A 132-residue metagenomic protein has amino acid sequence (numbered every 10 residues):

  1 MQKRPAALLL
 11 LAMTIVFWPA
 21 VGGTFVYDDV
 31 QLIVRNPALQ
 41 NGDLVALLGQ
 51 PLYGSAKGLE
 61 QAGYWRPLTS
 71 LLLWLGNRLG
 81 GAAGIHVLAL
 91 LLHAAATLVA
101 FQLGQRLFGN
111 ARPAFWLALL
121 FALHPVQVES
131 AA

Functional and structural regions predicted by a protein language model:
M1-A132: Polytopic membrane enzymes that build or remodel cell-surface glycoconjugates and lipids
